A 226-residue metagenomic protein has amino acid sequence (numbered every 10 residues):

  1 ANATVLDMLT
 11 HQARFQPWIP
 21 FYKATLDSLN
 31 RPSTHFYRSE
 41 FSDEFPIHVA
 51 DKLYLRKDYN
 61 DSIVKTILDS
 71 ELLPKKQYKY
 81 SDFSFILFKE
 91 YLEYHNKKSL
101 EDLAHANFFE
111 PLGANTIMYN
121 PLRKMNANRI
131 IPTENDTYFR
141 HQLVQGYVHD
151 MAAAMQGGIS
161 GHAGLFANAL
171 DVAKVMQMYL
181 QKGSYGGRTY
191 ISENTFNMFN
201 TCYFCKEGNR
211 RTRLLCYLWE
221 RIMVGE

Functional and structural regions predicted by a protein language model:
N2-E226: Short, surface-exposed loop or secondary-structure junction motifs that flank catalytic or metal-binding residues
